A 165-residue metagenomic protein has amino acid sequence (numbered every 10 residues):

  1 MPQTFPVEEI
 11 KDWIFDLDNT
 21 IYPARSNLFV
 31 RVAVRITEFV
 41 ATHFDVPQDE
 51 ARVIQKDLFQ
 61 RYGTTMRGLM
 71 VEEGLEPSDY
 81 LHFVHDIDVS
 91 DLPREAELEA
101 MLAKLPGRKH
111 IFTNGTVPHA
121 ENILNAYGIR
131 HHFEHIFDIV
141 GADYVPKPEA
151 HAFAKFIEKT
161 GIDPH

Functional and structural regions predicted by a protein language model:
Q3-F15, T20-E97, P118: N-terminal helical cap/lid subdomain that shapes the substrate entry/recognition surface in HAD-like hydrolases
V7-I10, P106, P164-H165: A general structural motif
A24, I111-F112: Small/polar loops that bind or transfer phosphate-bearing groups
V71-G74, L105-K109, G161-D163: Short glycine/proline-enriched coil/turn segments at helix->beta-strand junctions
E97-P106: Catalytic-core regions built around general acid/base machinery
H110, T116-H165: Substrate-recognition "cap/lid" segment bordering the active-site pocket of phosphatases
